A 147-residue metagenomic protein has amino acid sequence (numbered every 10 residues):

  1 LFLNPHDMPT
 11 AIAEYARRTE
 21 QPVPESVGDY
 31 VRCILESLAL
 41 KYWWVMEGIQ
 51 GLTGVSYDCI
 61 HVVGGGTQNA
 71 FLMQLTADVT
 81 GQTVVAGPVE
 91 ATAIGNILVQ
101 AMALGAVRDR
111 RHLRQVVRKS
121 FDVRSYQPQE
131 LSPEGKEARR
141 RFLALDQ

Functional and structural regions predicted by a protein language model:
L1-Q147: Glycine/Thr-rich phosphate-binding loops that ligate phosphate moieties of nucleotide and other phosphorylated ligands
